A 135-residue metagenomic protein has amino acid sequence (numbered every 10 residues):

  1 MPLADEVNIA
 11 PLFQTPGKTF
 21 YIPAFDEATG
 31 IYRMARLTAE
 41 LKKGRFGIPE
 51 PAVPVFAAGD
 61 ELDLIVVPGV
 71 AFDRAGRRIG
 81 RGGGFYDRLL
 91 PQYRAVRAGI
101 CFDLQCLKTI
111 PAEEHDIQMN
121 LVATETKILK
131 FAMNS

Functional and structural regions predicted by a protein language model:
M1-F56, D60: N-terminal active-site beta-alpha-beta segment that forms phosphate/nucleotide-binding and substrate-recognition loops
M1-L3, V70-R74: Short glycine-rich anion-binding loops that position phosphate/pyrophosphate groups of nucleotides and phosphorylated
F13, R77-R78: Alpha-helical protein-protein interaction elements
K18, R78-I79: Short linear sequence motifs
F20-A24, V67-G69, A98: Short, hydrophobic/aromatic-rich beta-strand segments within well-structured domains
P51-P54, P68, Q92: Mid-sequence acidic-hydrophobic segments that form the walls of catalytic/ligand-binding cavities or oligomerization
D60-I65, D73-R77, D87-S135: Surface-exposed, charge/polar-rich loops and edge strands
